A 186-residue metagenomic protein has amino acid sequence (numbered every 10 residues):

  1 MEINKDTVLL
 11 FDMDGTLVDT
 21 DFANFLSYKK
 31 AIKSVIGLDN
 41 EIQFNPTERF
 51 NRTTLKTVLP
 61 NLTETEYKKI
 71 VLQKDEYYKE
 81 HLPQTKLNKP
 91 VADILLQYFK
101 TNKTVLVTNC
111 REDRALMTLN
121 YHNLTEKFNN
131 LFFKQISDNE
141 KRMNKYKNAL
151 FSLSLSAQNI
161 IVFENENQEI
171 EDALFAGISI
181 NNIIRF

Functional and structural regions predicted by a protein language model:
E2-N4, K100-N102, S152-A157: Glycine-rich phosphate-binding loop signature in dinucleotide/nucleotide-binding domains
N4-M13, L17-K89: N-terminal helical cap/lid subdomain that shapes the substrate entry/recognition surface in HAD-like hydrolases
L17, T104, V162: Conserved SAM-binding loop
E80-L106, M143: Short, acidic loop-to-helix structural element flanking the phosphoryl-transfer center in phosphate-processing enzymes
A92-L96, Y146, E166-D172, N182-F186: Short glycine/proline-centered loop/turn elements that form peptide/ligand docking sites
K103, N159, S179: Residues at the starts of beta-strands that form the adenosine-phosphate
T108-C110: Conserved phosphate-coupling serine/threonine residues in phosphotransfer and NTP-handling enzymes
E112-I161, N167-E171, F175: Substrate-recognition "cap/lid" segment bordering the active-site pocket of phosphatases
